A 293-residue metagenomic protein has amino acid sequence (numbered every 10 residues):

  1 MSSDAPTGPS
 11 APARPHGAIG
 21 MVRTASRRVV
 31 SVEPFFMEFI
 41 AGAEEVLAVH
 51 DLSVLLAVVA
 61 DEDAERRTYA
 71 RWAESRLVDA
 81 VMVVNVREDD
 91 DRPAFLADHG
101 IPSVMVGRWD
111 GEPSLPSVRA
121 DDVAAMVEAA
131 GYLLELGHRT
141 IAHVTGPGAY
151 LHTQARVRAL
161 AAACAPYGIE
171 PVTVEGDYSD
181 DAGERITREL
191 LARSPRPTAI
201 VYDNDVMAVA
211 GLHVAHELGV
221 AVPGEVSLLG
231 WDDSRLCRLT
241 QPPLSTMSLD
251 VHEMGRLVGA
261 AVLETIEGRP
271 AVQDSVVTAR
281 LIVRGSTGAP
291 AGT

Functional and structural regions predicted by a protein language model:
S2-T68: Amphipathic helical "hinge" segments at domain boundaries
R14-H16, A130-I141: Glycine-rich phosphate/diphosphate-binding loops that line cofactor/substrate pockets in enzymes
G17, D79, R139-T140, R196-T198: Short acidic/polar active-site loop segments enriched in Thr and Asp
A25-E38, L56-E65, V118-E128, V144-R188 (+4 more regions): Hinge/beta->alpha junction and helix N-cap segments in small-molecule ligand-binding domains
E65-L77, E184-S194: Short, well-structured alpha-helical segments in soluble
V84-E128, V206, D232-L244: Flexible loop/hinge segments that line or gate small-molecule binding clefts
P171, R193-T293: Flexible loop/turn connectors
